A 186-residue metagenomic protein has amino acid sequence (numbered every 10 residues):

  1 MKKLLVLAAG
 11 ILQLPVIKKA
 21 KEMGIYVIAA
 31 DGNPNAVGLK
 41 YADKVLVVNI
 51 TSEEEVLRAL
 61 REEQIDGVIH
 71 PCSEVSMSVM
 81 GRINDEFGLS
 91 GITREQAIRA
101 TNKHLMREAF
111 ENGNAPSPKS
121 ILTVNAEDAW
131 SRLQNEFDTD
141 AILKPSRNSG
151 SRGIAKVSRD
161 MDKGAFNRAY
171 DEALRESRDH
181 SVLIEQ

Functional and structural regions predicted by a protein language model:
M1, G24, D138-D140, D179: A general structural motif
M1-Q96, T101, E127-D128: ATP-binding N-terminal substructure of ATP-dependent carboxylate-amine bond-forming enzymes
A8, P34, C72, S146-R147 (+2 more regions): Structured beta->alpha junctions
K18, E22, E54, R58-E62 (+4 more regions): Replace "anionic and nucleotidyl ligands
L46-V48, T123, V157: Hydrophobic residues at beta-strand termini and immediately following loops that shape nucleotide-binding pockets
D85-G153: A conserved helix-loop-beta module that forms one wall/lid of the active-site cleft in ATP-utilizing catalytic domains
P116-P118, D140-L143, A155-Q186: Conserved ATP-binding module of the ATP-grasp superfamily
